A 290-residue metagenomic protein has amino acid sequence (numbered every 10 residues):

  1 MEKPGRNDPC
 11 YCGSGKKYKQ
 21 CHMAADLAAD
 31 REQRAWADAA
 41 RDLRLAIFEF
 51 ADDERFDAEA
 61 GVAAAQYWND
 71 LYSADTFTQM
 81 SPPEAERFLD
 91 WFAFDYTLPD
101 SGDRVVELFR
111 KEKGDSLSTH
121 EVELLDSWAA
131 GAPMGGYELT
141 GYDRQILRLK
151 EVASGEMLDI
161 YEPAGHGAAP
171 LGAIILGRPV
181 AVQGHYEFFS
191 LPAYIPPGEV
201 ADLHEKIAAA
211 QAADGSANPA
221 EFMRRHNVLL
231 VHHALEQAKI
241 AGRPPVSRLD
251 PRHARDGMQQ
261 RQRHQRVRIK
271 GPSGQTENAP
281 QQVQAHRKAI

Functional and structural regions predicted by a protein language model:
M1-R148, V152-G257, R261-G271, R287-I290: Acidic/negatively charged segments and metal-coordination signatures
